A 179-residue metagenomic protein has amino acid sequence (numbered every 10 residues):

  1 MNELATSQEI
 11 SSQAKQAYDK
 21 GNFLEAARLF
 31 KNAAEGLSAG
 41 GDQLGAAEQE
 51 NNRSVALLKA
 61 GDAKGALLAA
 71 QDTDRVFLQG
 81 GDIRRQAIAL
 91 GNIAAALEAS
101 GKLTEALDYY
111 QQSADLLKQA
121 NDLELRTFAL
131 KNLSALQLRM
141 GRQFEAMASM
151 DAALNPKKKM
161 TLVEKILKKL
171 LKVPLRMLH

Functional and structural regions predicted by a protein language model:
M1-A5, E9, Q13, M147-H179: C-terminal non-catalytic interaction modules
M1-N2, G41, G81, N121: Structural signature of alpha-solenoid helical repeat scaffolds
Q8-G21, K31, E35, L44-K59 (+4 more regions): Conserved alpha-helical positions within TPR/SEL1-like repeat arrays
A17, F30, L37-S38, L57 (+4 more regions): Eukaryotic all-alpha helical interaction scaffolds
D108-D115, T127, K131-M160: TPR/TPR-like (Sel1-like) alpha-helical repeat modules
